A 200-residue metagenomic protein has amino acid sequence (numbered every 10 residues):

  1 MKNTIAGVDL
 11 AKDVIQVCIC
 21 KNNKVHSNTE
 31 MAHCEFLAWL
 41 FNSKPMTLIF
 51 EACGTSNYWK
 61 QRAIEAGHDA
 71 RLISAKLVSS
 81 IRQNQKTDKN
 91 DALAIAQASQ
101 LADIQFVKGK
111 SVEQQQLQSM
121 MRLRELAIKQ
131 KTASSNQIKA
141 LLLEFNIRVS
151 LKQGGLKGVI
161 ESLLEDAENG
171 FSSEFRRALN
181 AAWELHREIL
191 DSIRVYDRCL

Functional and structural regions predicted by a protein language model:
K2-C20, I95: Gly/Thr-rich phosphate-binding beta-strand-loop-beta motif of the actin/hexokinase/Hsp70
N23-M46: Nucleic-acid-processing active sites and adjacent nucleic-acid-binding tracks, predominantly divalent metal-dependent
S27, G67-A75, K152: Short hydrophobic/aromatic-enriched beta-strand-loop microsegments
N28, F50-A52, Q130: Small/polar loops that bind or transfer phosphate-bearing groups
M46-C53, I95: Acidic beta-strand-to-loop metal/phosphate-binding motif
S56-K60: Short, well-ordered alpha-helical microsegments
R71-S119, V159-E165: Short alpha-helix plus adjacent loop in nuclease-associated cores
E125-L200: Glycine-rich, often acidic, oxyanion-interacting loops/wings at catalytic, nucleic-acid, or phospho-protein interfaces
